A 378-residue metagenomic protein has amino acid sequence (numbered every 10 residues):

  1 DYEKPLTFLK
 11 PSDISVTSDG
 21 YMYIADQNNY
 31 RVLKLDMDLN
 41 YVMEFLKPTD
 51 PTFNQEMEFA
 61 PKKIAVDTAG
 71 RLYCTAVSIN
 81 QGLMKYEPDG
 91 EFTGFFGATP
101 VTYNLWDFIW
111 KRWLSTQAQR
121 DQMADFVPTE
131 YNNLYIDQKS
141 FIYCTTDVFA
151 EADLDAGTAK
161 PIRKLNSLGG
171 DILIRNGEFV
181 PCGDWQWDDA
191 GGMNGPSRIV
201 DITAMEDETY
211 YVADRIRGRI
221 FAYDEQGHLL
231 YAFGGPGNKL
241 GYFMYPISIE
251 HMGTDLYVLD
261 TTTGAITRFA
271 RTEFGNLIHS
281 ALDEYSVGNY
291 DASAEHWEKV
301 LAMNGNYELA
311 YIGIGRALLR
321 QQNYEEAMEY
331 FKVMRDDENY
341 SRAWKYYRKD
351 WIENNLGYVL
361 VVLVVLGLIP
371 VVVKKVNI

Functional and structural regions predicted by a protein language model:
D1-Y324, S341-I378: Eukaryotic scaffold repeat domains enriched in small/polar residues
A302, R335-D336: Amphipathic alpha-helical segments of tetratricopeptide repeats
E326-V333: N-terminal intrinsically disordered, acidic low-complexity segments at the extreme N-terminus
